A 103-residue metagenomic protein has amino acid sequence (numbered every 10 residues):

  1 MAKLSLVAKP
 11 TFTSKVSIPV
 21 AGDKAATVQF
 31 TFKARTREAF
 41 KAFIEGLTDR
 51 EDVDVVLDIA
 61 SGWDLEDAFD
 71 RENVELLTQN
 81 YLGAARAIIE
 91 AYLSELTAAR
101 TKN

Functional and structural regions predicted by a protein language model:
M1-E45: Short, charged/polar N-terminal "headpieces" of proteins
I44-N103: Acidic, low-complexity intrinsically disordered segments
